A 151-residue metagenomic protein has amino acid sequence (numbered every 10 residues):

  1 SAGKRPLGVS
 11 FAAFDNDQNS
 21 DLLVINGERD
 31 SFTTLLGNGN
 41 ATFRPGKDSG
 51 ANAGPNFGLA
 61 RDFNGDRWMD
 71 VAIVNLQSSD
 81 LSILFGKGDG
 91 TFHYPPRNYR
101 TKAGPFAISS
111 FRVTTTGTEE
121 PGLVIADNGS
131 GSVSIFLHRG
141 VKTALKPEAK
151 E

Functional and structural regions predicted by a protein language model:
S1, F14-D15, V24, N38 (+5 more regions): Structural motif
S1-R5, L22, L36-G54, F85-G104 (+2 more regions): Blade-edge motifs of beta-propeller repeat domains
L7, D30, A41, N56 (+5 more regions): Glycine-centered loop/turn positions within well-structured domains that cap or flank conserved ligand/cofactor-binding
L7-N16, L36, N56-G65, F85 (+2 more regions): Beta-propeller blade termini
L22-N26, V71-N75, P121-A126: Hydrophobic beta-strand segments that make up the repeating blades of beta-propeller and related beta-repeat
S31-L35, D80-I83, S132-I135: A short loop-to-beta-strand structural motif that recurs across blades of beta-propeller domains
